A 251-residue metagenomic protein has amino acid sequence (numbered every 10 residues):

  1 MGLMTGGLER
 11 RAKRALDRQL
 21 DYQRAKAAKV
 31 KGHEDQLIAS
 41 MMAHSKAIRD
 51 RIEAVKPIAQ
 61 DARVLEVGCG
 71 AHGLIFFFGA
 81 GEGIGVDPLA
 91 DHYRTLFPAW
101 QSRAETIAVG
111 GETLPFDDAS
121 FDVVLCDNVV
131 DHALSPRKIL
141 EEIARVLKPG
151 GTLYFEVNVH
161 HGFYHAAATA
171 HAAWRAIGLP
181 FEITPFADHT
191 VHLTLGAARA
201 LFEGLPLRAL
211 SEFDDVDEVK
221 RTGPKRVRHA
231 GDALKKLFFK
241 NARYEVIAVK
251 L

Functional and structural regions predicted by a protein language model:
G2-P57: Class I SAM-dependent methyltransferase Rossmann-like catalytic core, especially the SAM/SAH-binding loop
L65, C69-T113: Class I SAM-dependent methyltransferase SAM/SAH-binding core
V109-V124: A short acidic, Gly/Pro-enriched loop at the edge of an enzyme's catalytic core that lines a small-molecule cofactor
V123-L134: A short SAM/SAH-binding and catalytic strip from SAM-dependent methyltransferases
R137-T152: A short glycine-rich, Lys/Arg-flanked "PGG" loop and its adjoining helix->strand segment in the class I
Y154-F181: Conserved class I S-adenosyl-L-methionine
T184-P206, L210-E212: Short alpha-helix
E203-L207, S211-F213, E218-L251: Core SAM-dependent methyltransferase catalytic element
